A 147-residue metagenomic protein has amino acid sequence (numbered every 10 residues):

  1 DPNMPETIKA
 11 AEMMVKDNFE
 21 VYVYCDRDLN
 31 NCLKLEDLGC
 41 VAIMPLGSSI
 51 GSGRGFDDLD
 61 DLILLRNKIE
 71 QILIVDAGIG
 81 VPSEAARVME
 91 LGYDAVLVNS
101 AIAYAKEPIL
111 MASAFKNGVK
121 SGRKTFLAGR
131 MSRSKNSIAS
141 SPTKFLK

Functional and structural regions predicted by a protein language model:
D1-K147: Alpha/beta enzyme core
